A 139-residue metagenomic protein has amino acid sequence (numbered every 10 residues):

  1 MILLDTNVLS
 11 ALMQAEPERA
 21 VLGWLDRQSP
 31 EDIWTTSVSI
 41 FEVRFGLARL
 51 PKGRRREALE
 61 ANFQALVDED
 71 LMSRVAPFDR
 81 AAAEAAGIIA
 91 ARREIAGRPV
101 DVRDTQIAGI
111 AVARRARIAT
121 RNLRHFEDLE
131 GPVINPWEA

Functional and structural regions predicted by a protein language model:
M1-S39, A48-A65: Short, well-structured N-terminal submotif of metal-dependent ribonuclease cores
L9, I40-V43, A83, F126: A generic structural signal for short hydrophobic patches within well-formed alpha-helices
S37, N122-L123: Short secondary-structure boundary segments
F45-P51, E69-R117, R121: Active-site neighborhoods of divalent-metal-dependent phosphate/nucleic-acid chemistry enzymes
P51-R54, R93-E94, I134-A139: Short, hinge-like loop/turn segments at secondary-structure boundaries
R117, R124, A139: Flexible glycine-rich beta->alpha loop in the catalytic core of nucleotide-sugar glycosyltransferases
